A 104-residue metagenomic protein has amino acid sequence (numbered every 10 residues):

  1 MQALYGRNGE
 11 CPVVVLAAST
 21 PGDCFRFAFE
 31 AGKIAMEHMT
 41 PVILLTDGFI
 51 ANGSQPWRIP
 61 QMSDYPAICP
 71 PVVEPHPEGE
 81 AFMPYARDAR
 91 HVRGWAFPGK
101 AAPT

Functional and structural regions predicted by a protein language model:
M1-E10, A67: Flexible glycine/proline-rich, aromatic-decorated loop/lid segments
A3, A18, I43-D47: Generic beta-strand/beta-sheet core signal
E10-A17: Short beta-alpha connecting loops at secondary-structure transitions that line or flank enzyme active sites
S19, D23-F27: Generic recognition of stable, solvent-exposed alpha-helical segments in well-folded globular domains
F27-T104: Flexible, low-complexity linker and terminal segments
